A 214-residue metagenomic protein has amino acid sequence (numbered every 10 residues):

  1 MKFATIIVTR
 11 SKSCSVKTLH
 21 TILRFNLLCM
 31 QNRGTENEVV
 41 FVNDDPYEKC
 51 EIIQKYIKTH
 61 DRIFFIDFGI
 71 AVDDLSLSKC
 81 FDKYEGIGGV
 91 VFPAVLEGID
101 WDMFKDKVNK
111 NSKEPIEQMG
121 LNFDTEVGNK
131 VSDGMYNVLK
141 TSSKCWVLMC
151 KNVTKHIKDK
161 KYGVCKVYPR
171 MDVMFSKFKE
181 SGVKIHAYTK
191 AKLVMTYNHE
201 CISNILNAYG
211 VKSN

Functional and structural regions predicted by a protein language model:
M1, T9-S13, L139-N214: C-terminal catalytic/acceptor-binding lobe
M1-E48, L193, N214: N-proximal low-complexity "stem/linker" segments adjacent to membrane-targeting elements
M1-R10, E36-V39, I63, I87-V91 (+2 more regions): Hydrophobic beta-strand segments of well-ordered beta-sheets in folded domains
R24-V39, K58-T59, G86-G89, S176-H186: Structural alpha-beta junctions
D44-Q54, V72-D73: A short, glycine-/small-residue-rich helix N-cap motif at loop->alpha-helix starts within glycosyltransferase
C50-R62, D82-E85: Active-site nucleotide-sugar/metal-binding loop of Leloir-type enzymes
H60-A71: Short beta-strand-to-loop acidic/aromatic patch adjacent to the donor-nucleotide binding site
D73-Y162: Conserved catalytic core of nucleotide-sugar-dependent glycosyltransferases
